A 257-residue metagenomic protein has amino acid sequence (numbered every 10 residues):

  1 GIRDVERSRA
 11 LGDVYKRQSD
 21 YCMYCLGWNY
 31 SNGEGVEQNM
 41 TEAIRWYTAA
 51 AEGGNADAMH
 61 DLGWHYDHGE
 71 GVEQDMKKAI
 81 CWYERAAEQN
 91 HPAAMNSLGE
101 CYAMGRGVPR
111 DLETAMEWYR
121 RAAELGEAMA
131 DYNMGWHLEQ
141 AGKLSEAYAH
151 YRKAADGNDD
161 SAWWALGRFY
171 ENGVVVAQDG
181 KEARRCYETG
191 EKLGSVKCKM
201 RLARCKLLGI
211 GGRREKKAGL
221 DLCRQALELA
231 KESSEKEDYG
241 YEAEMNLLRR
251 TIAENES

Functional and structural regions predicted by a protein language model:
G1-Q18: Single conserved hydrophobic/aromatic residue that forms the stacking wall/gate of nucleotide- or nucleobase-binding
D13, A49-A50, R85-A86, R121-A122 (+3 more regions): Canonical positions in the second alpha-helix
R17-D20, N32-E34, N39, E52-N55 (+10 more regions): Short helix-capping/linker turns of helical repeat alpha-solenoids
M23-N32, M59-H68, M95-M104, D131-Q140 (+3 more regions): Hydrophobic face of amphipathic alpha-helices that form TPR/SEL1-like repeat modules and related alpha-solenoid
R214-E232: TPR/TPR-like (Sel1-like) alpha-helical repeat modules
